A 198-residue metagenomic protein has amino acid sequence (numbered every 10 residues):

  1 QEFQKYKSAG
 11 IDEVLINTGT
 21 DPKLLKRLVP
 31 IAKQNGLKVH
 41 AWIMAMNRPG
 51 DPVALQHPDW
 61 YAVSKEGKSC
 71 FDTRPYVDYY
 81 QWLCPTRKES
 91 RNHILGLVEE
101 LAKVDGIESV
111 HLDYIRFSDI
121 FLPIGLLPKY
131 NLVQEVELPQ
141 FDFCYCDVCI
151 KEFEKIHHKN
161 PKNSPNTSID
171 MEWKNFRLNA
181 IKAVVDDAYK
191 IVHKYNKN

Functional and structural regions predicted by a protein language model:
E2-P22, V104-D105: Catalytic domains of carbohydrate-active enzymes, especially glycoside hydrolases
K7, K26-G36, V185-N198: Surface-exposed amphipathic alpha-helices with a cationic face
I11-D12, N35-V39, G106-E108, N196-N198: Short, well-ordered coil/turn segments that N-cap beta-strands
V14-I16, V39-I43, V110-D113: Hydrophobic faces of well-ordered beta-strands that scaffold small-molecule active sites in alpha/beta enzyme cores
A41-V104, M171: Active-site-adjacent "subsite" loops/lids of carbohydrate-active enzymes
R48-P75, I115-K162: Aromatic- and acidic-residue-enriched segments that line the glycan-binding/catalytic groove of carbohydrate-active
Q81-P85, K162-A180: Surface-exposed cleft-lining segments at the edges of enzyme active sites
H111-S118, F143-Y145, H157, D170-N198: Aromatic-lined carbohydrate-recognition surfaces of secreted/lumenal glycan-active proteins
